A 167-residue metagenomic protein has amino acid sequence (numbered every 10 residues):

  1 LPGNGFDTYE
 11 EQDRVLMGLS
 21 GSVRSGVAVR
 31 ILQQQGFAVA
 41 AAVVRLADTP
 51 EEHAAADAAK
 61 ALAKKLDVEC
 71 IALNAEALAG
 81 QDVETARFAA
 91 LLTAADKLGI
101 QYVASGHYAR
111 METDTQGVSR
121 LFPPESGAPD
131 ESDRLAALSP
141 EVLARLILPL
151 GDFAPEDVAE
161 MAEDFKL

Functional and structural regions predicted by a protein language model:
L1-L138, I147, P155-V158, E163-D164: ATP-dependent adenylation/nucleotidyltransferase module used to activate substrates
A144: Short, glycine-/aromatic-enriched active-site segment of Class I SAM-dependent methyltransferases
L167: Ligand-binding/active-site lining segments
